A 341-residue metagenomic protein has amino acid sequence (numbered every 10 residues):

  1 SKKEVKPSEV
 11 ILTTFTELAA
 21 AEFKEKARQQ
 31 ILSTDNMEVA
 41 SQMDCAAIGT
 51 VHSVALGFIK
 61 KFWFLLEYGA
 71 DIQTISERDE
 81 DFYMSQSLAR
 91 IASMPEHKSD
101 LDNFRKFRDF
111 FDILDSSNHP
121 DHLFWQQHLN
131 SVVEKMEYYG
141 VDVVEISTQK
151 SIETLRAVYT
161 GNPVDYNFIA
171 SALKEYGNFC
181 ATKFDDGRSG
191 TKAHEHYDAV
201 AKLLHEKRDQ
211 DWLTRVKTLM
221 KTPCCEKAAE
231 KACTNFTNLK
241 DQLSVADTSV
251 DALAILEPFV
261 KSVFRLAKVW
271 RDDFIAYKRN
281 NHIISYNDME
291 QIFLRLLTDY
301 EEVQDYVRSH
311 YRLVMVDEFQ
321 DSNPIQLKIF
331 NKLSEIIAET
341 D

Functional and structural regions predicted by a protein language model:
S1, F23-A27, L327-N331: Motif I (Walker A/P-loop) of helicase-class P-loop NTPases
S1-V5, S334-I336: Walker A/P-loop NTP-binding motif
P7-K106: Conserved P-loop NTPase-based nucleic-acid remodeling module centered on helicase motor cores
E9, H119-I283: Conserved ATP-driven helicase/translocase motor core recognized via long, highly charged RecA-like/P-loop NTPase domain
I11-T14, A20, A47-V51, Q73-D81 (+2 more regions): Conserved helicase NTPase motor core
A27, I31, F62, L66 (+7 more regions): A generic secondary-structure signal for well-formed alpha-helical elements
A46-A47, S53, F82, Q86-H119 (+4 more regions): Accessory nucleic-acid engagement/destabilization modules that flank
A46-G57, R105-E137, V263-V269, N287 (+2 more regions): Core structural elements
